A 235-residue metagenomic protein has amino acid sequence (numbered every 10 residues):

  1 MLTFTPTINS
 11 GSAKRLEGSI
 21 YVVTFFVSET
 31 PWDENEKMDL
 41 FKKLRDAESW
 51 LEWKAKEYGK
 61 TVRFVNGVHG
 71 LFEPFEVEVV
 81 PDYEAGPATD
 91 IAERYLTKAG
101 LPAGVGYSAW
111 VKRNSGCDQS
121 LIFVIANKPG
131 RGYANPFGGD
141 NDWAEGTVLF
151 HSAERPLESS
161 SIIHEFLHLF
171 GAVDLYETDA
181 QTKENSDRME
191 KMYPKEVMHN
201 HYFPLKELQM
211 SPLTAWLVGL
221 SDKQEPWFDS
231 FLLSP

Functional and structural regions predicted by a protein language model:
L2-G11, L175-P235: Replace "(M1/M4/M9/M12/WLM)" with "(e.g., M1/M4/M8/M9/M12/M26/WLM)" and add "not limited to" to clarify scope
L2-S115: Propeptide-to-catalytic entry region of secreted or membrane-anchored zinc metalloproteases
T7-L16, T30, A85, T89-D179: Active-site-proximal segment of zinc-dependent metalloprotease catalytic domains
S19-Y21, S120, K195: Extracellular structured ligand-interaction cores
F25, V124-A126, H199: Residues in well-ordered beta-strands of folded domains
T30-N35, G132-Y133, L205-M210: Short, solvent-exposed loop/turn elements at domain surfaces
E36, L40-K43, A47, Y107 (+3 more regions): Stable alpha-helical elements in mature extracytoplasmic
E48-A55, F166, F170-D174, Y202: Sec/Tat-exported extracytoplasmic proteins
